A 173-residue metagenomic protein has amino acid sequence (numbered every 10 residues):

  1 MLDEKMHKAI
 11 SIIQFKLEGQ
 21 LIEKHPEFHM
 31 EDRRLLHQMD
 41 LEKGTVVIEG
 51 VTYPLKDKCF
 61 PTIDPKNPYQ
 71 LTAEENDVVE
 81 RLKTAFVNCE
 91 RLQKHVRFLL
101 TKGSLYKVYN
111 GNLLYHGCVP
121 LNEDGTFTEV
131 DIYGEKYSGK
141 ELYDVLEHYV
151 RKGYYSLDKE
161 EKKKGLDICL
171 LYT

Functional and structural regions predicted by a protein language model:
M1-L171: Feature recognizes metal-dependent phosphohydrolase scaffolds
